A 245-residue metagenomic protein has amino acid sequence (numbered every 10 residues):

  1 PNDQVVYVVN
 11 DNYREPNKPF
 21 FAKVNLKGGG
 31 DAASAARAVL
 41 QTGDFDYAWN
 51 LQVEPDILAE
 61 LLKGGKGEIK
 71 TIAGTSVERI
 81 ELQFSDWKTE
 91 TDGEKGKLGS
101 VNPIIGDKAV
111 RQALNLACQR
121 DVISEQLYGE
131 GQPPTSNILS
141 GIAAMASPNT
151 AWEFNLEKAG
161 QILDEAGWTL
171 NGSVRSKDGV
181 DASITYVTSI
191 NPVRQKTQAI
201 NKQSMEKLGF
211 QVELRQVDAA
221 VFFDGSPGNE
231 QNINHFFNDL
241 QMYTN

Functional and structural regions predicted by a protein language model:
P1-L127, A143-N245: Extracytoplasmic/periplasmic ligand-capture domains
E130-S136, R215: Short, glycine/acidic-rich hinge or "gate" loops at secondary-structure transitions that mediate conformational
